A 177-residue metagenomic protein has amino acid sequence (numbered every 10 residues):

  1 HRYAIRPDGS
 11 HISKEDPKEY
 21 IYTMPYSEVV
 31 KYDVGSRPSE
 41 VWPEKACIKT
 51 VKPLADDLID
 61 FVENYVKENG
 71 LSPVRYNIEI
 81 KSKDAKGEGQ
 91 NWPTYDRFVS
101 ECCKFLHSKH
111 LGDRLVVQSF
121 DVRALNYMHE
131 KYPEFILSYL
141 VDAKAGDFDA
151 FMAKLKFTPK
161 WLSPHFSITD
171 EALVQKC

Functional and structural regions predicted by a protein language model:
R2-I136, F157-T158, P164: Metal-dependent phosphodiesterase/phospholipase catalytic core, i.e., the His/Asp/Glu-rich active-site region
F135-C177: C-terminal active-site rim and adjoining tail of enzyme catalytic domains
